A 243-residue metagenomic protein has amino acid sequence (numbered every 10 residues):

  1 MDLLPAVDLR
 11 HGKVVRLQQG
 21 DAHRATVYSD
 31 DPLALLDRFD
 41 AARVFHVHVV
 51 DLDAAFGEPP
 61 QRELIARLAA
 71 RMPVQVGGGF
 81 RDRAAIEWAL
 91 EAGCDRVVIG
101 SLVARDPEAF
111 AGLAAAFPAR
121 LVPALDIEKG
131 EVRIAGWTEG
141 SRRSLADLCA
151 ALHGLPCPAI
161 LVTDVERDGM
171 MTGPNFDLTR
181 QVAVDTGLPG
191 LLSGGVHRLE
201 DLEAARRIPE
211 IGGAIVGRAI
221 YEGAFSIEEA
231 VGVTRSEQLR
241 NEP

Functional and structural regions predicted by a protein language model:
D2-A6, H46, P73-Q75, D95-V98 (+5 more regions): Structural preference for beta-strand elements that scaffold enzyme active sites
D8, F39, V47, A89 (+5 more regions): Conserved, mostly hydrophobic/aromatic
R10-R24, E87-L90, C94-D168: Conserved anion-binding
Y28-D40, D82-W88, S141-A151, L202: Short, acidic/polar
P32, A41-W88, F176: N-terminal active-site wall of soluble small-molecule enzyme domains
E58-G77, F110-D126, M171-R198: Alpha-helix-loop-beta-strand connector modules within alpha/beta enzyme cores
A70-R96, D177-A214, A230: Catalytic cores of alpha/beta
E108-A116, L202, R206-P243: C-terminal helical cap(s) of enzyme catalytic domains, especially alpha/beta-barrels
